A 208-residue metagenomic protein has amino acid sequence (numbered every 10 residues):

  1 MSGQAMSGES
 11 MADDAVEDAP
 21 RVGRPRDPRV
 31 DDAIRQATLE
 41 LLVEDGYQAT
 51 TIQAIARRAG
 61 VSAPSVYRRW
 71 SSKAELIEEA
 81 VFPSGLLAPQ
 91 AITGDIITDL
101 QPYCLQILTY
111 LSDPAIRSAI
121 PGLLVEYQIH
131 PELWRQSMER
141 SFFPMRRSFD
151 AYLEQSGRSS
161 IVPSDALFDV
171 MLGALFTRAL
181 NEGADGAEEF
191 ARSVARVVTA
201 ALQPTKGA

Functional and structural regions predicted by a protein language model:
M1-D45, A49-R58, P64: Basic, helix-initiating cap at the start of DNA-binding domains
A49, S72-I77, L87-A88, L100: Short amphipathic alpha-helical segment with a characteristic S/N-K-E followed by hydrophobic residues
E75-V81, L111-E139: Amphipathic alpha-helical segments used for helix-helix packing
A88-R117, F168: Hydrophobic alpha-helical connector segments
S118, P131-R158, D165: Amphipathic alpha-helical packing segments from all-alpha helical-bundle domains
L124, D150, S159-N181, E189-A201: Hydrophobic alpha-helical segments that form the core of small-molecule binding pockets and/or dimer interfaces
